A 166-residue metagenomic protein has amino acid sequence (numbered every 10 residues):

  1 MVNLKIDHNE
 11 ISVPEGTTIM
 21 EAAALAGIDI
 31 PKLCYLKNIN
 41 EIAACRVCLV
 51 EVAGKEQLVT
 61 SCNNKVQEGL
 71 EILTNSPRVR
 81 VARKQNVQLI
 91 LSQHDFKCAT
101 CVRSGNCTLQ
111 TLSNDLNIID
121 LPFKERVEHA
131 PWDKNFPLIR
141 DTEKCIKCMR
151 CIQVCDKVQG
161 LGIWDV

Functional and structural regions predicted by a protein language model:
M1-N3: Extreme N-terminal starter segment of soluble prokaryotic enzymes
I6-N9, A53-G54: Short strand-turn-strand beta-turns centered on an Asx-Gly dipeptide
N9-T17: Short, contiguous acidic and Ser/Thr-rich linear segments
T17-E21, K65: Short, structural beta-strand-to-alpha-helix junction motif
I28-I30: Cysteine-rich modules of extracellular adhesion/ECM and protease-associated proteins
K32, L36-I39: Charged, low-complexity terminal tails
R46-V166: Fe-S ferredoxin-like electron-transfer domains and their immediately adjacent linker/connector regions across
